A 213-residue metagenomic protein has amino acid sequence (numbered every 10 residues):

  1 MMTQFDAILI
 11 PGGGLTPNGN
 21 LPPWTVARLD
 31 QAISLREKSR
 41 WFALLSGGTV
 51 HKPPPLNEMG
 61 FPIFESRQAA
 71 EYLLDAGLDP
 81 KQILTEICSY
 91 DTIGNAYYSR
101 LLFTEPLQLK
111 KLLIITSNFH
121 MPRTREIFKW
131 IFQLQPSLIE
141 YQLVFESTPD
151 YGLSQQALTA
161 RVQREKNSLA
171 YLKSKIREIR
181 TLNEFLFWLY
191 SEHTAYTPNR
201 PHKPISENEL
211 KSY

Functional and structural regions predicted by a protein language model:
M1-S168, Y213: A structural signal for short, hydrophobic/glycine-enriched beta-strand patches
L158-Y213: Long, compositionally biased charged/polar accessory segments in the mid-to-C-terminal portions of proteins
